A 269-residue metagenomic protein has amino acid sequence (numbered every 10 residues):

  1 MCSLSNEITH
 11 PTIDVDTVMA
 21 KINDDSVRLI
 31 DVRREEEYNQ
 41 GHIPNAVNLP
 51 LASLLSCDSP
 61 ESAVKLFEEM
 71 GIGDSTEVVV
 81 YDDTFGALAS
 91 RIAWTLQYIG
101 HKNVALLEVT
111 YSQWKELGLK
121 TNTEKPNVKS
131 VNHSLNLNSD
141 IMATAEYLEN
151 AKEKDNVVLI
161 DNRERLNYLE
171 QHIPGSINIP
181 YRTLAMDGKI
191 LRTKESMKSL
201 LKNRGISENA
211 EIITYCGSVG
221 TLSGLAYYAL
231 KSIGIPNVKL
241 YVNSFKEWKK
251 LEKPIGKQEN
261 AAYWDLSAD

Functional and structural regions predicted by a protein language model:
M1-Q40, G86, E108-E170, P254-D269: Flexible, polar/low-complexity N-terminal or interdomain linker segments that lie immediately upstream of folded
C2-E7, L54-E146, E211, C216-S244: Thiolate-centered catalytic microenvironments shared by cysteine-dependent enzyme domains
L29, A46-N48, V104-L106, L159 (+2 more regions): Conserved beta-strand scaffold positions in the cores of enzyme catalytic domains, especially in NTP/NDP-utilizing
D31, A46, L96, S176 (+2 more regions): Terminal peptide-recognition signature
P44-D58, P180-K189: Acidic/glycine-enriched edge-of-secondary-structure segments
C57-F67, T193-E208: Append "and occasionally in soluble cytosolic enzymes with long acidic Gly/Pro-rich linkers
A151-D155, L159-L200: A mid-sequence, solvent-exposed acidic-amphipathic segment
E195-S196, N237-V242, K246-W264: Extended hydrophobic/aromatic segments used for targeting, binding, or gating
